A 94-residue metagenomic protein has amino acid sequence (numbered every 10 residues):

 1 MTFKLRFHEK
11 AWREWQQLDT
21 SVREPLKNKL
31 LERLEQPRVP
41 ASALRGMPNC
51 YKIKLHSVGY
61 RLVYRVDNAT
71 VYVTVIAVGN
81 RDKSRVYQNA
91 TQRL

Functional and structural regions predicted by a protein language model:
M1, E14, L26-L30, P40 (+1 more regions): Terminal low-complexity, poorly structured segments
T2-K4, W12-R13, Q17, E24 (+2 more regions): Enriched for short, Lys/Arg-rich terminal
S21-E35: Compact soluble domain cores
L31-H56: A short, surface-exposed loop/turn module that caps and links secondary-structure elements
